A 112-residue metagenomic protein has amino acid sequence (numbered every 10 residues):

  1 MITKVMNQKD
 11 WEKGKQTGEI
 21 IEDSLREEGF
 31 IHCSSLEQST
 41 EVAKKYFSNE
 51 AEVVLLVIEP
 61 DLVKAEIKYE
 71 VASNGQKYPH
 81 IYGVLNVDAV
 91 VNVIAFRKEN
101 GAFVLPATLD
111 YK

Functional and structural regions predicted by a protein language model:
M1-K112: Conserved, structured core segments of small domains
